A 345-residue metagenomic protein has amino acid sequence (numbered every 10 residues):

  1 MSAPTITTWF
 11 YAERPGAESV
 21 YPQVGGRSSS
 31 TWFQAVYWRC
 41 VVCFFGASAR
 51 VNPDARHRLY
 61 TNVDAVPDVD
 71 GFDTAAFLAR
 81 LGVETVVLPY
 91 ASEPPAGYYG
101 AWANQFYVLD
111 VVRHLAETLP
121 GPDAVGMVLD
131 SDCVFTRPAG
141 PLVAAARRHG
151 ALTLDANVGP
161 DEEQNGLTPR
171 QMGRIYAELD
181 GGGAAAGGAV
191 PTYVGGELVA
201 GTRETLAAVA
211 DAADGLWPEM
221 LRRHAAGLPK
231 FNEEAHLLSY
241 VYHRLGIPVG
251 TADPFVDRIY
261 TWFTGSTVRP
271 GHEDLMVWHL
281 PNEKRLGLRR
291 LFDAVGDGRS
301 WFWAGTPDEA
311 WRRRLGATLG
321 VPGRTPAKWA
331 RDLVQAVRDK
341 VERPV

Functional and structural regions predicted by a protein language model:
M1-C43: N-proximal low-complexity "stem/linker" segments adjacent to membrane-targeting elements
A47-A55: Short, acidic, metal-binding catalytic loop of nucleotide-sugar glycosyltransferases
V66, D70-P120: Active-site-proximal specificity loops/subdomain of glycosyltransferases
G126: Short aromatic/hydrophobic "clamp" motif used to bind/position activated sugar donors
S131-C133: Short acidic donor-binding/metal-coordinating loop in glycosyltransferase active sites
F135-R174: Conserved donor-nucleotide/metal-binding helix-loop-beta segment in metal-dependent transferases, i.e., the alpha-helix
D180-E283: Catalytic core and acceptor-binding pocket of nucleotide-sugar-dependent glycosyltransferases
F263-V345: Long, low-complexity C-terminal extensions of enzymes
